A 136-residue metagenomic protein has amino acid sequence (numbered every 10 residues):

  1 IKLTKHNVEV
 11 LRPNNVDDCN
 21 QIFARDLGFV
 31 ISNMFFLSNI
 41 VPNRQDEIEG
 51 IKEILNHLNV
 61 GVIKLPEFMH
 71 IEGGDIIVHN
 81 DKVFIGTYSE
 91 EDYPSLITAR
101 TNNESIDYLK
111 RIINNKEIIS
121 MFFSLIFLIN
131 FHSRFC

Functional and structural regions predicted by a protein language model:
I1-C136: The feature marks the mature, well-folded catalytic cores of soluble enzymes
